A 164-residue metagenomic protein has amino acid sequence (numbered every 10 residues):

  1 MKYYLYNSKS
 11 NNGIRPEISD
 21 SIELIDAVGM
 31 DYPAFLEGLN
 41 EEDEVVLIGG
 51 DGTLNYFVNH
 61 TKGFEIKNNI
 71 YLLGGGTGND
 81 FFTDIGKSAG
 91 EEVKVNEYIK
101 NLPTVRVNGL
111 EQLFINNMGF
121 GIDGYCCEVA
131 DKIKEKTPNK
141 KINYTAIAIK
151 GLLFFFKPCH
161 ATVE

Functional and structural regions predicted by a protein language model:
M1-I48, G52-K67, K87: ATP/NTP phosphate-donor binding region
Y3-L5, N11, G63-E164: Catalytic core of DAGKc-family lipid kinases
